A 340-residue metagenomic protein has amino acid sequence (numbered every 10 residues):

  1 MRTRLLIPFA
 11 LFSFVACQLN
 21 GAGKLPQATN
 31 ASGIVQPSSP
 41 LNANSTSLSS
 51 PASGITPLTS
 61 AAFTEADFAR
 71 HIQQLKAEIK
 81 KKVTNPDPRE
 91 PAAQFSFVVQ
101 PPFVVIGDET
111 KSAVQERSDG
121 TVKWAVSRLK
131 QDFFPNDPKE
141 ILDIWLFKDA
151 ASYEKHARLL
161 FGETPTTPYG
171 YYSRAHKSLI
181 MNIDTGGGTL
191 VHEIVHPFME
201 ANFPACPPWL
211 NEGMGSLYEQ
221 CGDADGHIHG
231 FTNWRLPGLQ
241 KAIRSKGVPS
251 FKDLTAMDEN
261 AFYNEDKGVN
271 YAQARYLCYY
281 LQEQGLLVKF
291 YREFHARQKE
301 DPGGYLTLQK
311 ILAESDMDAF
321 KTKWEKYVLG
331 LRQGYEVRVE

Functional and structural regions predicted by a protein language model:
M1-R4: Positively charged n-region of N-terminal signal peptides that target proteins for export
I7-A16: Bacterial N-terminal signal peptides
Q18-N20: Bacterial signal peptide processing site
G23-Q115: N-terminal mature-domain "stem" immediately C-terminal to a signal peptide or N-terminal signal-anchor/transmembrane
G33-A66, W124-R128, L146-D149, C206-E212 (+2 more regions): Short, charge-rich amphipathic segments
L75-E78, P91-P207, E300-Q309: Juxtacatalytic substrate-recognition/specificity segment
P91, H156-M181, P204-E340: Acidic/His/Gly-enriched intrinsically disordered linker/tail segments that often contain short helix/coil "MoRF-like"
